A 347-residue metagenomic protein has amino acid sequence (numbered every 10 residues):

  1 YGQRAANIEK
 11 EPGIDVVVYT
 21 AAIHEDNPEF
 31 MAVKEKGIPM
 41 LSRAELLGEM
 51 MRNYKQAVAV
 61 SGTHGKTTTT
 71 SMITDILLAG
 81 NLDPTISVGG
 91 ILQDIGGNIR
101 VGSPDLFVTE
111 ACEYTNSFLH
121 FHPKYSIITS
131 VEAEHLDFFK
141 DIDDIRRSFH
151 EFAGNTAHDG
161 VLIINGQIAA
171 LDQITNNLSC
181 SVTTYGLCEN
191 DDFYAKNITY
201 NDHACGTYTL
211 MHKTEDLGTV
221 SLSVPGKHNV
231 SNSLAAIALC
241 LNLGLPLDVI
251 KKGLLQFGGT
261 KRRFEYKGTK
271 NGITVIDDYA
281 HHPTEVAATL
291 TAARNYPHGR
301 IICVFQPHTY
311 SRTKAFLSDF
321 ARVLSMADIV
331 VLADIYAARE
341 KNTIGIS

Functional and structural regions predicted by a protein language model:
Y1, G80, I344-S347: Short, intrinsically disordered, charge-balanced linker/junction segments flanking boundaries in proteins
G2-R4, L41-G48, S87-G90, S179-D202 (+2 more regions): Beta-strand->loop->alpha-helix junctions that form or flank phosphate-binding loops in nucleotide-handling enzymes
N7-G13, A21-G166, A170-C180, L234 (+2 more regions): Phosphate-binding loop of NTP-binding sites
T85, V161-I163, T183, I302-V304 (+1 more regions): A structural signal for isolated positions on well-ordered beta-strands in alpha/beta enzyme cores
E113, A133, I168, A280-H282 (+2 more regions): Short, glycine/acidic-enriched loop or turn micro-motifs at the edges of active sites
E134-F139, S311-R312, I335-N342: A short acidic, helix-capping loop that chelates divalent metal ions and anchors anionic groups
H203-A204, Y208, H212-I329: Nucleotide phosphate-binding/pyrophosphate-handling subdomain across enzymes that bind or process nucleotide phosphates
F320-S347: C-terminal helical cap/extension that packs against the catalytic core of soluble nucleotide-cofactor enzymes
